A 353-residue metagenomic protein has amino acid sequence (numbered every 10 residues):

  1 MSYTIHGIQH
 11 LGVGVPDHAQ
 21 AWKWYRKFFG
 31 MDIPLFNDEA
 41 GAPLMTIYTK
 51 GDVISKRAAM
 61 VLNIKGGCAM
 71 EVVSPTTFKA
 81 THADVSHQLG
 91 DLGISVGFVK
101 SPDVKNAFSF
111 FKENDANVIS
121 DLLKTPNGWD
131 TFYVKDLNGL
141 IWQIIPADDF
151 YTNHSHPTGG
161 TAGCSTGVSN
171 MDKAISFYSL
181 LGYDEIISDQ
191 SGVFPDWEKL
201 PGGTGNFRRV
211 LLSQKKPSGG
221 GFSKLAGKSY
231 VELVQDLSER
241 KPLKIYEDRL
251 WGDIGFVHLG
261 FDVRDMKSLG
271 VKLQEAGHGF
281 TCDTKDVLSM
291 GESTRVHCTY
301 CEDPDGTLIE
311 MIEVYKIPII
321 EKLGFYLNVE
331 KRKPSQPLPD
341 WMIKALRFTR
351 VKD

Functional and structural regions predicted by a protein language model:
M1-W22, F28, D32-D38, L92-V99 (+4 more regions): N-terminal beta-strand motif that seeds the catalytic metal site of vicinal oxygen chelate
H6-P16, D52, K56-T77, T81-F110 (+6 more regions): Vicinal oxygen chelate
V13-G67, E113, L123-P126, G167-K228 (+3 more regions): Core segments of cupin and vicinal oxygen chelate
G41-T46, F78-D84, D149-T152, V193-E198 (+3 more regions): A short, acidic/glycine-rich surface segment
D115-V134, G139, Q143-T152, T161: Long, hydrophobic, well-ordered secondary-structure blocks that form the structural core and pocket-lining surfaces
L123, G202-L211, L237-E247, Q274 (+1 more regions): Intrinsic, low-complexity N-terminal interaction/targeting segments
H297-V329: A contiguous, mid-protein "functional segment" used to position or interact with cofactors/ions or partner subunits
